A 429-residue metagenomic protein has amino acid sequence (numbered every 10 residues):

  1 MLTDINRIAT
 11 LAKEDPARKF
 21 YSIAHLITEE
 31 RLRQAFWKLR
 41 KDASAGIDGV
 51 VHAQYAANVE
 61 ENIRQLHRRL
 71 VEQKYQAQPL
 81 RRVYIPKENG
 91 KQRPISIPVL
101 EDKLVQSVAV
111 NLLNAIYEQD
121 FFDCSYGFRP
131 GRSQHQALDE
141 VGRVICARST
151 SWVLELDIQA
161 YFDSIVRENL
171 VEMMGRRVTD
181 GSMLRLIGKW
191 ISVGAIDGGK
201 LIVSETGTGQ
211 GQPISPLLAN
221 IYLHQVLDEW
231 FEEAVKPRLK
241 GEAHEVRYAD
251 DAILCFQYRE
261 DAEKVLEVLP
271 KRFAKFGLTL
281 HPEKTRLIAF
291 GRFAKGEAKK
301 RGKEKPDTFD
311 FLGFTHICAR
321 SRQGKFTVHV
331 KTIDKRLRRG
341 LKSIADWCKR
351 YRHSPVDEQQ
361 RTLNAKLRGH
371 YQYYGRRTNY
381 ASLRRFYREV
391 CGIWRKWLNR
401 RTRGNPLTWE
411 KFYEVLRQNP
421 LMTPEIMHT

Functional and structural regions predicted by a protein language model:
M1-T429: Non-catalytic terminal/accessory segments
